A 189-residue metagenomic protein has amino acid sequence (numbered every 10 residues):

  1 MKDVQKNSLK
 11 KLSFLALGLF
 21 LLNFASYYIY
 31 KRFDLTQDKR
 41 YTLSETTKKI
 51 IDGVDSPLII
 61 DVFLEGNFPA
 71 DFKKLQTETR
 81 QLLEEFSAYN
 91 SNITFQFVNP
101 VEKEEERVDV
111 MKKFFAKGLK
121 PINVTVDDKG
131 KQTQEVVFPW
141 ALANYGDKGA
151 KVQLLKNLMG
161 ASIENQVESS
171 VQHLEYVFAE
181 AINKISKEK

Functional and structural regions predicted by a protein language model:
M1-K189: Short, surface-exposed patches at the edges or C-terminal ends of soluble domains, predominantly
